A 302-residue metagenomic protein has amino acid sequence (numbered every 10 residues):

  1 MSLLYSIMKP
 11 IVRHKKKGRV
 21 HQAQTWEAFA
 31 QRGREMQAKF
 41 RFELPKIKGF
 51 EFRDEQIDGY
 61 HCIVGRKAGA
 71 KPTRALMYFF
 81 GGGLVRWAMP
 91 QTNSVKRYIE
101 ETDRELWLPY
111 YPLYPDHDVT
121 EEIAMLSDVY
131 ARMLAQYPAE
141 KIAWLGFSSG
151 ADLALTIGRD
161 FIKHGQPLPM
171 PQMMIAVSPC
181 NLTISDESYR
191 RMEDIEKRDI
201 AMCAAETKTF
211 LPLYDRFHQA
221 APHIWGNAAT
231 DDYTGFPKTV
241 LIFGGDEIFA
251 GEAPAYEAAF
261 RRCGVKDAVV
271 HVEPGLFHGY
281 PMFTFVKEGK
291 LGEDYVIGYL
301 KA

Functional and structural regions predicted by a protein language model:
M1-A70, A220: A glycine/proline-hinged amphipathic helix-loop "lid/cap" segment that gates access to hydrophobic ligand pockets
D58-I63, K67-A302: Alpha/beta-hydrolase superfamily serine-hydrolase fold, recognizing
